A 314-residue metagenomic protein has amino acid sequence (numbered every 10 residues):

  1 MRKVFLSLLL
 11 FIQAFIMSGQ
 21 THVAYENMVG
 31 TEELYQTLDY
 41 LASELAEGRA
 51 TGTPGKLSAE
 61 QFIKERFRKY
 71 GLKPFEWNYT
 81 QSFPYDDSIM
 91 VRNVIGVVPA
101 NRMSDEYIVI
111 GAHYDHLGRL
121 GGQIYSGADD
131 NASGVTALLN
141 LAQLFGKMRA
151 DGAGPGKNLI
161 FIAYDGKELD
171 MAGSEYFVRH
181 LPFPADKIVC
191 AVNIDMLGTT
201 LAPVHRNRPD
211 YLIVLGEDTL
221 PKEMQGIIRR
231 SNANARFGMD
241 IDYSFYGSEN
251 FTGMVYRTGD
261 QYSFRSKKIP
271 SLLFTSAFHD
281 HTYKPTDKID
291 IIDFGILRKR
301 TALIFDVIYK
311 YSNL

Functional and structural regions predicted by a protein language model:
M1-A24: Bacterial Sec-dependent N-terminal signal peptides
T21-S58, Y70, P74, T80 (+1 more regions): N-terminal capping segment at the start of a domain
V29, E33-Y40, P54-K69, N78 (+6 more regions): Extracytoplasmic/secreted proteins, especially bacterial periplasmic and envelope-associated proteins
L41, F67, F83-G121: Acidic/His- and Gly-rich active-site-bordering loop/insert found across diverse amide/peptide-bond hydrolases
R49-P99, D242: A non-catalytic alpha/beta surface segment that caps or lines the substrate-entry region of metallo-dependent hydrolase
G96, I110, D115-L169, I304: Alpha-helical metal-binding/catalytic segments enriched in His/Glu/Asp
Y164-R265, S271: Metal-dependent peptidase/peptidase-like ectodomains
F278-L314: His/Asp/Glu-rich mid-to-C-terminal helical/loop segments that flank catalytic regions of hydrolases
